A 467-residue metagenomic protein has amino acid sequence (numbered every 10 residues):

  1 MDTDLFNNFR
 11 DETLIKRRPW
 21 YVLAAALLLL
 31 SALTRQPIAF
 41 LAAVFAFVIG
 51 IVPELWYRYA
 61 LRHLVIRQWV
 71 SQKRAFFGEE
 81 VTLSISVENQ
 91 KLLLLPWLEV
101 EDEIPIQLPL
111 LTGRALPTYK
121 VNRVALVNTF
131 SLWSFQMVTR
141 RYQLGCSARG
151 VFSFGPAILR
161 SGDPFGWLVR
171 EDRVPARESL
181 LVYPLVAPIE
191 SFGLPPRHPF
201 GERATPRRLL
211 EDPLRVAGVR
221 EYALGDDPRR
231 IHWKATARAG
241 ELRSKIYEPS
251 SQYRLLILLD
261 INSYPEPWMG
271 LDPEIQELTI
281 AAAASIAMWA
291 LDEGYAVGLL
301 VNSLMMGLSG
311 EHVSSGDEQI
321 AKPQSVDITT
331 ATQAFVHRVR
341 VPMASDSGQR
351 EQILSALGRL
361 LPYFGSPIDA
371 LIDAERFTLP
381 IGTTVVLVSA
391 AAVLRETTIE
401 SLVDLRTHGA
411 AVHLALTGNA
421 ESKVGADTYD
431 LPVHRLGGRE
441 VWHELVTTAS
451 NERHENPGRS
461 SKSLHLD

Functional and structural regions predicted by a protein language model:
M1-R67: Extracellular/lumenal glycan-associated context and N-glycosylation machinery
T3-L5, G193, L210, E221-D467: Exposed, interaction-prone extracellular/peripheral surfaces
F9-T13, A25-L33, N122-L126, L194-P206 (+3 more regions): Short N-terminal helix-initiation segments at or just after the protein's N-terminus
A39-F40, V48-S315, T384, V388 (+1 more regions): An amphipathic, basic-hydrophobic helix/alpha-beta surface used to engage anionic, phosphate-rich ligands or surfaces
